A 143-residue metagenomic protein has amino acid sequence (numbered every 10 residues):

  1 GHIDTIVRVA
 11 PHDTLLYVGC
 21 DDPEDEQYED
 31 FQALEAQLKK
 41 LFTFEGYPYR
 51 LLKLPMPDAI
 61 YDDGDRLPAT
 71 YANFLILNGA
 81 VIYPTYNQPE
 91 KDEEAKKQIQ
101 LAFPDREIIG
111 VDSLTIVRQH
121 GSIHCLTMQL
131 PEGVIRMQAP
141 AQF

Functional and structural regions predicted by a protein language model:
G1-F143: Histidine/cysteine-enriched polar flanking segments
